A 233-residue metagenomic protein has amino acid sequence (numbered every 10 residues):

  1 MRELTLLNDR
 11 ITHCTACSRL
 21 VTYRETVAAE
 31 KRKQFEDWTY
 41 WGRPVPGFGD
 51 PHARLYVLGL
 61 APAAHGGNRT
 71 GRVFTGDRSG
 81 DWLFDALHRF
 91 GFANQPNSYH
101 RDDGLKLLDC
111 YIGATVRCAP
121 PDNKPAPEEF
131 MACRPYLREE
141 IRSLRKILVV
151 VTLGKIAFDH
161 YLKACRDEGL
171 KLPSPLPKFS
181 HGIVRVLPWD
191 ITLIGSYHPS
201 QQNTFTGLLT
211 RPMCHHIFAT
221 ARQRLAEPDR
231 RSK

Functional and structural regions predicted by a protein language model:
M1-P177, H181-D229: A polyanion-binding, active-site-adjacent surface
